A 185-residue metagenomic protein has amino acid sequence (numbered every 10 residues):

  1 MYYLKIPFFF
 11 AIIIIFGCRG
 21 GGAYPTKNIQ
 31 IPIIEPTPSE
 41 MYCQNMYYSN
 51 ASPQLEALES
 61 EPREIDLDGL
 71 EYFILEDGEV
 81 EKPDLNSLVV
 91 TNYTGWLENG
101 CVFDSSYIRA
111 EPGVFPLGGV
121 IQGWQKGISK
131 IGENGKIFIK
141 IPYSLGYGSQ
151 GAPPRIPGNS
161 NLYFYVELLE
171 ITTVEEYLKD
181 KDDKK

Functional and structural regions predicted by a protein language model:
M1-F16: Sec-dependent bacterial lipoprotein signal peptides
C18-K185: Cross-family detector of peptidyl-prolyl cis-trans isomerase
